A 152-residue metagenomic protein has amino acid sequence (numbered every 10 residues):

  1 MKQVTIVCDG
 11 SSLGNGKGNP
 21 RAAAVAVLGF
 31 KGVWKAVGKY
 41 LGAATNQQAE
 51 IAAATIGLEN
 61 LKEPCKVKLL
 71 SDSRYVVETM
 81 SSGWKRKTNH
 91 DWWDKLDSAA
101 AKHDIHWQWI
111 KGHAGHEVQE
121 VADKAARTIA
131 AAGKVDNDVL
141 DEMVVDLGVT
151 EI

Functional and structural regions predicted by a protein language model:
M1-Q48, E59-C65, I152: RNase H-like nuclease fold core
V4-P20, A54-A125, A130-K134, D138-E142 (+1 more regions): RNase H catalytic domain
A49-A53: Catalytic-loop motifs flanking and including active-site residues across diverse enzymes
V149: Conserved active-site carboxylates
